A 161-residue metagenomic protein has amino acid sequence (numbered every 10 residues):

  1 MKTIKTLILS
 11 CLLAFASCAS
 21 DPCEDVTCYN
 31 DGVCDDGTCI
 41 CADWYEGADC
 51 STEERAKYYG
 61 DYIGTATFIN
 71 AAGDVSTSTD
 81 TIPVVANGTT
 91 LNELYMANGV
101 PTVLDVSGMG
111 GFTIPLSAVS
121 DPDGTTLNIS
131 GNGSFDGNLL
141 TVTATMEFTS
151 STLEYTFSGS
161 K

Functional and structural regions predicted by a protein language model:
K2-L9: Sec-dependent signal peptide recognition, specifically the positively charged N-region followed immediately by
A14-S17: C-terminal motif of bacterial Sec signal peptides marking the signal peptidase cleavage site
P22-D31: Disulfide-braced loops of extracellular cysteine-rich modules
G32-D43: Extracellular cysteine-rich, disulfide-stabilized repeat modules
A56-V75: Tryptophan-anchored aromatic micro-motifs
T89-L139: Contiguous, well-ordered beta-strand patches that form the walls/edges of small beta-barrel/beta-sandwich domains
T143-K161: Edge beta-strand at a domain terminus
